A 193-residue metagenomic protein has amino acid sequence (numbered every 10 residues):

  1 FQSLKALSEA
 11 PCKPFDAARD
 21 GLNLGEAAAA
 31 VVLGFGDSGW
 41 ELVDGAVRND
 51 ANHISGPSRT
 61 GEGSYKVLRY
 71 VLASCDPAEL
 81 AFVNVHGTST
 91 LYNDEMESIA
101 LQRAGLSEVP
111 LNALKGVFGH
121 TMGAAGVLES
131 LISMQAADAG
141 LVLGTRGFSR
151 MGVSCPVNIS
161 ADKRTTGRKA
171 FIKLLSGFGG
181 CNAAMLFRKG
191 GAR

Functional and structural regions predicted by a protein language model:
F1-S38, A125-R193: Conserved beta-strand-centric core segments of catalytic alpha/beta enzyme folds
S8-D16, N49, S107-G116: Glycine/charged-rich beta-loop-alpha catalytic/anionic-binding loops adjacent to active sites
P11-F82, G191-R193: Condensing-enzyme catalytic core mediating Claisen C-C bond formation in acyl metabolism
I54-G61, S89-G105, G123-L128, D162: Short glycine/threonine-rich loop-to-helix capping motif typified by GTGT followed within a few residues by an Asp-Pro
V67-C75, A100, A104, S133 (+1 more regions): Stable alpha-helical structural segments in soluble proteins, enriched in small hydrophobic residues
E79-L80, E108, R168: Local beta-strand N-terminus motif with an aromatic residue
H86: Glycine-centered flexible beta-alpha turn that most often forms the glycine-rich phosphate-binding loop
K115-A124: Extended C-terminal subregions enriched in glycine
